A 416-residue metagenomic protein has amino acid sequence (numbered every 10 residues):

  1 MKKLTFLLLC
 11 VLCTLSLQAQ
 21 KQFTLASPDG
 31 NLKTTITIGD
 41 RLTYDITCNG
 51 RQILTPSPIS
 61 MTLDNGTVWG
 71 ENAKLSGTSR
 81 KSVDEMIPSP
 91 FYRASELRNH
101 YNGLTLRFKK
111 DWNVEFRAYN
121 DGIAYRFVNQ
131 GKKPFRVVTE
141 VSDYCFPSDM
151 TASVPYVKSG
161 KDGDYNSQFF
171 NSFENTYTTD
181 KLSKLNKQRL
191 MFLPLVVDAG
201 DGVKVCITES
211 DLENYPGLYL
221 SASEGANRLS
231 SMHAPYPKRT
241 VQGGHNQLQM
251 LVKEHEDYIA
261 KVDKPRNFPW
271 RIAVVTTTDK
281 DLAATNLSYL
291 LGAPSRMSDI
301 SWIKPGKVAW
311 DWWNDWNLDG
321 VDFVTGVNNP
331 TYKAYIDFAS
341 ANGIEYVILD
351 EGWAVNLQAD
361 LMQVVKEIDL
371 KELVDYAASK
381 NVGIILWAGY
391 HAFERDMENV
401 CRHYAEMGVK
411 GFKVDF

Functional and structural regions predicted by a protein language model:
M1, S16, G70-K74, F91 (+1 more regions): Generic N-terminal leader/processing signal
M1-Q22: Bacterial Sec-dependent N-terminal signal peptides
K21-L291: N-terminal accessory beta-strand-rich subdomains and adjacent acidic, glycine-rich linkers that precede catalytic cores
E254, Y258-I259, R266-N267, D299 (+3 more regions): Bulky hydrophobic/aromatic packing residues
I259, D263-F338, N342: An acidic-aromatic substrate-binding cleft motif
P305-F416: Substrate-binding cleft of carbohydrate-active enzyme catalytic domains
